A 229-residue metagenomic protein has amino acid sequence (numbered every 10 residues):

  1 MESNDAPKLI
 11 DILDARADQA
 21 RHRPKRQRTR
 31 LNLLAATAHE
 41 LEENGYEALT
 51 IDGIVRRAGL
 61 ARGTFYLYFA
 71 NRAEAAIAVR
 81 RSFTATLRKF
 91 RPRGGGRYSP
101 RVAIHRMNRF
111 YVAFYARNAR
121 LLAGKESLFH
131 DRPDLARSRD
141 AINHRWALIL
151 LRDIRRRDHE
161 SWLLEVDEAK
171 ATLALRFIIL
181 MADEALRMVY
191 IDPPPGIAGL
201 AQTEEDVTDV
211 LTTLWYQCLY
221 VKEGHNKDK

Functional and structural regions predicted by a protein language model:
M1-R28, W162-E165, A198, E223-K229: N-terminal intrinsically disordered/low-complexity leader segments
I10-D11, A15, Q19-H22, R56-F69 (+3 more regions): Basic/polar phosphate-binding segments, predominantly the helix-turn-helix DNA-binding elements of transcriptional
K25-T37, I54, A75, V79-L87 (+1 more regions): Generic hydrophobic, amphipathic alpha-helix propensity
N32, E40-E74, A78: Helix-turn-helix
E43, V79-R106, L122-E126, L150-R157: Amphipathic alpha-helical linker/stalk segments
A78, P92-R120, A171-I178, T208: Hydrophobic alpha-helical connector segments
R93, G124-P133, P195-G196: Short linear capping/connector segments at secondary-structure termini
F114-R117, A123-G124, P133-S161, T172-L180 (+3 more regions): Amphipathic alpha-helical packing segments from all-alpha helical-bundle domains
